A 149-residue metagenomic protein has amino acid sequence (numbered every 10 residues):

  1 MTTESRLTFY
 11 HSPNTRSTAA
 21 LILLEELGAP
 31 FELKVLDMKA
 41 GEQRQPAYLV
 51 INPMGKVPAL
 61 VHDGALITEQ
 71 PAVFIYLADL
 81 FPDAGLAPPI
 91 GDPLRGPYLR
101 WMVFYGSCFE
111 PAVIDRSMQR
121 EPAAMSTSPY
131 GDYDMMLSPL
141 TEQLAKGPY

Functional and structural regions predicted by a protein language model:
M1-P71, L94, A124-P129: N-terminal G-site of the GST-like fold
L21, I75, S138: Active-site phosphate/pyrophosphate- and oxyanion-stabilizing loops and adjacent acidic/basic residues in soluble
Y48, L86-P88, Y149: Short clusters of hydrophobic/aromatic residues that line enzyme substrate/ligand-binding pockets
I51, Y76, A112: Residues that scaffold the ATP/ADP-binding catalytic core of kinase and kinase-like folds
P71-P82: A basic- and aromatic-enriched beta-loop-alpha substructure that forms the phosphate/nucleotide- and DNA/RNA-contacting
A72, P97-R100, M135, P139: Alpha-helical elements of Rossmann-like donor-binding domains used by nucleotide-donor carbohydrate transfer enzymes
D83-R120: The first long alpha-helix at the start of the GST-like C-terminal all-alpha domain
Y105-Y149: GST-like fold's C-terminal all-alpha helical module
